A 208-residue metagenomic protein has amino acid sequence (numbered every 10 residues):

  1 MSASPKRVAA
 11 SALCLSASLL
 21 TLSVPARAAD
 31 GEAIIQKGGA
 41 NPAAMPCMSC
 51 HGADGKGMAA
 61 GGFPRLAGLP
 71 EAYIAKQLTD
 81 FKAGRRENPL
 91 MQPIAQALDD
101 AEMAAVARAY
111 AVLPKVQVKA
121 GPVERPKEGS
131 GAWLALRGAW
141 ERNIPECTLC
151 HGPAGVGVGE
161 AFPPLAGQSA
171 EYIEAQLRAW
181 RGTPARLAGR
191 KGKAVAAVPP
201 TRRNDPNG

Functional and structural regions predicted by a protein language model:
M1-R7: N-terminal secretory signal peptides that target proteins for export/translocation
R7, R27, R202-R203: Basic polycationic patches enriched in arginine
S11-T21: Bacterial N-terminal signal peptides
L22-A43, D54-G57, G62, V112-E141: Electrostatic cytochrome c docking/interface patches
D30-I34, Y73-K76, L90-P93, A105 (+4 more regions): Extracytoplasmic/secreted proteins, especially bacterial periplasmic and envelope-associated proteins
E32-M48, E71, L136-T148, E160-A175: Sequence context surrounding c-type heme c attachment/ligation sites in exported
A44-A53, V106, I144-A154, G208: The canonical Cys-X-X-Cys-His
S49, M58-R65, F81-V123, V158-P164 (+1 more regions): Axial heme c-ligation environment in periplasmic c-type cytochrome domains
